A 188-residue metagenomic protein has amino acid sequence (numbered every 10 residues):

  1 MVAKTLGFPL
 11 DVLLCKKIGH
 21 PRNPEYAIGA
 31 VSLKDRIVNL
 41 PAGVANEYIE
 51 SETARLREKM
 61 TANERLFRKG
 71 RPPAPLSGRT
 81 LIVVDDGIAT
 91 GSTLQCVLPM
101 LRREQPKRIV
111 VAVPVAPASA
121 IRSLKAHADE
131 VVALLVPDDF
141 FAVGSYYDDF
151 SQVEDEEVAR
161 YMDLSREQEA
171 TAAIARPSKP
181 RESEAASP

Functional and structural regions predicted by a protein language model:
M1-P188: PRPP-associated nucleotide enzymes
